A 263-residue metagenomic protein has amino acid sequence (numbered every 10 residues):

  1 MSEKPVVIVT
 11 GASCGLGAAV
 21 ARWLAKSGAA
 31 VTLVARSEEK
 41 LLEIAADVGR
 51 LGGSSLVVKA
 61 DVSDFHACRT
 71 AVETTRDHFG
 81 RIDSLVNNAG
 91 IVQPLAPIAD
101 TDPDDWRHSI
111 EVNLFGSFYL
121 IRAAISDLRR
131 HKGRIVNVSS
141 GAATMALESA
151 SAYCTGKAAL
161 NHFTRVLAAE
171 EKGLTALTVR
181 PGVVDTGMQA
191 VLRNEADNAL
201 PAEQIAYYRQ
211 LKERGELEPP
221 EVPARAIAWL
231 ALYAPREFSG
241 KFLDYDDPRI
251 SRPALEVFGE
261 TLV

Functional and structural regions predicted by a protein language model:
S13-C14: Conserved glycine-rich cofactor-binding loop
A29-I44: Conserved glycine-rich Rossmann-like NAD(P)H-binding loop of the short-chain dehydrogenase/reductase
E38-E39, K59-T70, P103: The beta1-alpha1 cofactor-binding region of Rossmann-like NAD(H)/NADP(H)-dependent oxidoreductases
A96-I98, D105-R107: Substrate-binding pocket helix/loop in short-chain dehydrogenase/reductase
I121, G156: Active-site helix of classical SDR
S140: Residue(s) in the substrate-gating loop at a strand-loop-helix junction that position the organic substrate next
T178-P181, T186, D197-P253, F258: C-terminal helical subdomain
